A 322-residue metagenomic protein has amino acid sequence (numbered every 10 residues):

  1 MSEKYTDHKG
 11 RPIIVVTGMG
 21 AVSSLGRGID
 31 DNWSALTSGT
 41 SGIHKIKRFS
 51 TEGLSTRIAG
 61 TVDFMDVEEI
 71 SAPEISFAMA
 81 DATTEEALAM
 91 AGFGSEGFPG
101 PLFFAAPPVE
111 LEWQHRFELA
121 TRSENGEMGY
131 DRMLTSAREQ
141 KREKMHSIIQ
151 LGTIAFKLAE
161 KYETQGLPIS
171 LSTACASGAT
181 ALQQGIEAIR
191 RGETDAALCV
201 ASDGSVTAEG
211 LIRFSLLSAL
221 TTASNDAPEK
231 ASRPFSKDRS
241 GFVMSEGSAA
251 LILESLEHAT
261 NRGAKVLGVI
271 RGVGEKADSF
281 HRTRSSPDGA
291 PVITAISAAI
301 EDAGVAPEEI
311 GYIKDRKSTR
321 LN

Functional and structural regions predicted by a protein language model:
I13-S24, L102: Short, hydrophobic/glycine-enriched beta-strand segments
I13-T17, T40-I46, S55, P228-V305 (+1 more regions): Condensing-enzyme catalytic core mediating Claisen C-C bond formation in acyl metabolism
V16, T37-I169, S202-L211, P307-R320: Conserved beta-ketoacyl condensing-enzyme motif
R27-T40: Short Gly/aromatic-enriched secondary-structure transition segments
T51-T61, L111-H115, G204-S232, E275-T294 (+1 more regions): Active-site-adjacent elements of ketosynthase-type condensing enzymes
A80-M90, L151-A155, A159-Y162, P168-D203 (+1 more regions): Active-site-proximal alpha-helical scaffold in enzymes
N125-K141, Q183, E187, S205-N261: Glycine-/small-residue-rich "gating" segment that lines the acyl/pantetheine channel and substrate pocket
E139-S147, P168-A174, D238-M244, R282-T283: Flexible, glycine/proline-enriched loop segments at strand-loop-helix junctions that form or flank small-ligand binding
